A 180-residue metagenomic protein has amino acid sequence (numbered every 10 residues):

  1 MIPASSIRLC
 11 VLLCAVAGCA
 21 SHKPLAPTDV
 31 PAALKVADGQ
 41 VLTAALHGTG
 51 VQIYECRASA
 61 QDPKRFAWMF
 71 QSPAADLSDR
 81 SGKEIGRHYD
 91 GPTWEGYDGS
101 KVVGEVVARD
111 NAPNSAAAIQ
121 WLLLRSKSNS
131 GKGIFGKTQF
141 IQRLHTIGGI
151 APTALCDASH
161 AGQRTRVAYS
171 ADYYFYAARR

Functional and structural regions predicted by a protein language model:
M1-L9: Bacterial N-terminal signal peptides that target proteins for export
A15-G18: C-terminal motif of bacterial Sec signal peptides marking the signal peptidase cleavage site
A20-H22: Bacterial signal peptide processing site
P24-I53, A60-R180: Primary mode marks residue(s) on the alpha4-beta5-alpha5 output face of response regulator receiver
